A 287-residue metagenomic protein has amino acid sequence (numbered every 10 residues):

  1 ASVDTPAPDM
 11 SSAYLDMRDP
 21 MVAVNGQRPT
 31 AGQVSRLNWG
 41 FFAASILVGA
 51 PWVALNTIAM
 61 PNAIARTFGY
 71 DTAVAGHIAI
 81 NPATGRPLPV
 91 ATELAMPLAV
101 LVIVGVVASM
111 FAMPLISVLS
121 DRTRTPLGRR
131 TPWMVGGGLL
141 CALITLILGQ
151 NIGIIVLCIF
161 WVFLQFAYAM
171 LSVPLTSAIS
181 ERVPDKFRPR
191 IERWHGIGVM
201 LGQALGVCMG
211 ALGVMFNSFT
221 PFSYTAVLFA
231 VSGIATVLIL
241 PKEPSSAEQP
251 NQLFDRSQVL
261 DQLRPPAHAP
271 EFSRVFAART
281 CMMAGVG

Functional and structural regions predicted by a protein language model:
D9-S35, E243-A278: Juxtamembrane intracellular "pre-TM" segments in multi-pass secondary transporters
D19-V106, S273-A278, M282-G287: Helix-loop boundary and gating motifs at the non-cytosolic
I46-L47, I144-T145, I154-L171: Hydrophobic core of transmembrane alpha-helices in multi-pass small-molecule transporters, especially MFS/SLC-type
S109, P189-V214: Glycine-rich segments within core transmembrane alpha-helices of 12-TM secondary carriers
R122-G137: Cytoplasmic membrane-interface "Motif A"-like loop-to-helix N-cap segments of 12-TM Major Facilitator Superfamily
V135-I152: C-terminal ends and interior cores of transmembrane alpha-helices in multi-pass membrane transporters/permeases
F166-G198: Cytoplasmic helix-loop-helix junction between adjacent transmembrane helices in 12-TM secondary transporters
T220-L238: Symmetry-related core transmembrane helices of the 12-TM Major Facilitator Superfamily/SLC fold
